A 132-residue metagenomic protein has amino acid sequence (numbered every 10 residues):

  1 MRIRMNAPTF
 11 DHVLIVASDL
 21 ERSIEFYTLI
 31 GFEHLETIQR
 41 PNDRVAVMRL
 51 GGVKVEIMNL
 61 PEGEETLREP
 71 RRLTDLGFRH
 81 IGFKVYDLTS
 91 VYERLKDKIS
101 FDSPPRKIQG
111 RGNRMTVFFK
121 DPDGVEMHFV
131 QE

Functional and structural regions predicted by a protein language model:
M1-M5, P70: A detector for short, charged/polar N-terminal pre-domain segments
T9, N42-R44, G51, G77 (+1 more regions): Exposed loop/turn and edge beta-strand positions of beta-sandwich/beta-sheet ligand-binding modules
I15-V55: Core segments of cupin and vicinal oxygen chelate
A17-E21, D75-D123: Vicinal oxygen chelate
D43, E64-E69, P104: A short, acidic/glycine-rich surface segment
M48-G52, F119-P122, E132: Active-site beta-strand termini and strand-to-loop segments that position acidic
